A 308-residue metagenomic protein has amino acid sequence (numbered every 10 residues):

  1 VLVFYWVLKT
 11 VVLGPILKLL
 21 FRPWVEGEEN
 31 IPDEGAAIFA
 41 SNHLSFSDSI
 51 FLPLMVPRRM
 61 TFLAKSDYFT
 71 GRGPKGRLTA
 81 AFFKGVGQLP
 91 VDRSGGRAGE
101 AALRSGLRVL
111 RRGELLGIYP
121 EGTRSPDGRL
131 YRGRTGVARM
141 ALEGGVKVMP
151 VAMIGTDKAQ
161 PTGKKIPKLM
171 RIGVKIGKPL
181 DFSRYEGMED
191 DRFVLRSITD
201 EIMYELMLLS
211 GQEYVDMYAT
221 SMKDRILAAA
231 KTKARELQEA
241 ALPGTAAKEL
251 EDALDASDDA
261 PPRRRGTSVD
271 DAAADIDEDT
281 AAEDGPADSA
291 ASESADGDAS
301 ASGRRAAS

Functional and structural regions predicted by a protein language model:
V1-L20, R72-G87, K165-R171: Alpha-helical membrane-targeting segments
F4, E100-S308: Non-catalytic C-terminal accessory region of glycerolipid acyltransferases and related lyso-lipid remodeling enzymes
V11, P23-E28, S47-S49, G76 (+2 more regions): A generic local structural motif
K18, I31-G96: Catalytic core of membrane glycerolipid acyltransferases/transacylases, capturing the structured, soluble-facing
K18-V25, A98-E100, T156-K158: Short gly/ser/thr-rich secondary-structure transition/capping motifs
F21, A36, Q88, L115 (+1 more regions): Generic structural signal for secondary-structure transition and capping sites
P23, R58-R59, L89, G113 (+1 more regions): Secondary-structure boundary/capping positions in well-ordered alpha/beta enzyme cores
